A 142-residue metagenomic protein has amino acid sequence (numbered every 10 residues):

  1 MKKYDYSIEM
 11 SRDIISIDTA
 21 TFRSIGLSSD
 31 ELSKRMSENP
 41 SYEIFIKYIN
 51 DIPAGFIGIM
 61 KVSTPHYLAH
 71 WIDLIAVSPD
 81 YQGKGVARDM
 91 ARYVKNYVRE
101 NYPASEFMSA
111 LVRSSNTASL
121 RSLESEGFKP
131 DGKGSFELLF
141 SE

Functional and structural regions predicted by a protein language model:
Y4-L68, D73, S78, A91 (+1 more regions): Acetyl-CoA-dependent GNAT
Y42, P103-S105: Short, high-confidence coil segments that cap the C-terminus of an alpha-helix and link into the following beta-strand
H70, S105-M108: Residue-level recognition of the N-termini of beta-strands and the immediately preceding loop/turn
D73-G83, V112-R113: A short, internal acetyl-CoA/4′-phosphopantetheine-binding micro-motif in the GNAT/acyltransferase core
V77, G83-Y97, R121, S125: Conserved acetyl-CoA-binding loop-helix of GNAT-fold acetyltransferases
M108-L120: Conserved beta-strand-loop-alpha-helix junction that forms the acyl-donor binding cleft
E124-E142: C-terminal "cap" of GNAT-fold acetyltransferases
